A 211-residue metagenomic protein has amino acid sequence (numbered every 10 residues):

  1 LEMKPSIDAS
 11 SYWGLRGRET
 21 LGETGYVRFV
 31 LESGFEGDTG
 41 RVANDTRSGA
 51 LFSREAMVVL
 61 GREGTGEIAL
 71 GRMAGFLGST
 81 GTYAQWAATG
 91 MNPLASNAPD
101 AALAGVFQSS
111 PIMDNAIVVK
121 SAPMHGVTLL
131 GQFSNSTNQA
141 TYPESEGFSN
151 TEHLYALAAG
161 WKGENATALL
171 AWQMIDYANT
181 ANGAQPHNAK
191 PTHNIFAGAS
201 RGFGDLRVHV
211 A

Functional and structural regions predicted by a protein language model:
L1-S136, T151, G160-T167: Outer membrane beta-barrel
E36-G40, L77, S134-E146, N150-H153 (+1 more regions): Sequence/structural signature of outer-membrane beta-barrel proteins
V118-K120, T128, N138-Q139, A197-S200 (+1 more regions): Non-transmembrane, interaction-prone segments in cytosolic or luminal domains
N150-A211: Detector for outer-membrane/organellar transmembrane beta-barrel domains, recognizing the amphipathic beta-strand
